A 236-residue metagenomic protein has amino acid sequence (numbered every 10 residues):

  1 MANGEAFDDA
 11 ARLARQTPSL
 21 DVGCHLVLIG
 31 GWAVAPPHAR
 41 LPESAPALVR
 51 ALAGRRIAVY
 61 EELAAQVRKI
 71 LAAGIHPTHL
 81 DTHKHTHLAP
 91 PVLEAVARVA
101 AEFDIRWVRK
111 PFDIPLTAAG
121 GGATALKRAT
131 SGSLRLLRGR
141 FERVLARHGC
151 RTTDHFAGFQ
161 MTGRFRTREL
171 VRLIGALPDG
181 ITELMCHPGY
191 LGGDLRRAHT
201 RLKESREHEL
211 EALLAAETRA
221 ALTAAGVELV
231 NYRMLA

Functional and structural regions predicted by a protein language model:
M1-H79, P90-A236: Terminal accessory/targeting
